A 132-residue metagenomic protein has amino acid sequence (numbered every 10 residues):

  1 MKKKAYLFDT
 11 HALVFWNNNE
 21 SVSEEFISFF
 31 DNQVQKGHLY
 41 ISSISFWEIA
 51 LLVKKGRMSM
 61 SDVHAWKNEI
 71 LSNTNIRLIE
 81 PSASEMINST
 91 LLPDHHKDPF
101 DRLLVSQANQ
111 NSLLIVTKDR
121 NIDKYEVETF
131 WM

Functional and structural regions predicted by a protein language model:
M1-I41, G56-E69, N111: Short, well-structured N-terminal submotif of metal-dependent ribonuclease cores
M1-K2, L103-M132: Acidic, PIN/NYN-like endoribonuclease modules and their adjacent C-terminal/linker elements
L13, M86, I122-D123: A generic structural signal for short hydrophobic patches within well-formed alpha-helices
H38, N75-R77, E128: Conserved beta-strand segments of alpha/beta enzyme cores
K67-D94: Acidic catalytic patch
F100: Acidic donor-binding loop at a coil-to-helix junction in glycosyltransferase catalytic cores that engages
